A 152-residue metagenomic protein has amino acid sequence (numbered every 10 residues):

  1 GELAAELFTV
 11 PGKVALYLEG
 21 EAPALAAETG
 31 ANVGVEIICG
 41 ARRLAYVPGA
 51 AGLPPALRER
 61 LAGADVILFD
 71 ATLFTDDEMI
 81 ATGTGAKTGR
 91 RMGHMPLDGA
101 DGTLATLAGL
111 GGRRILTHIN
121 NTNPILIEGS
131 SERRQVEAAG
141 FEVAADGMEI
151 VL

Functional and structural regions predicted by a protein language model:
G1-R60, D146-L152: Core dinuclear metal-dependent hydrolase active-site scaffold
G30-N32, G40-R43, A51-M148: Cap/insert and terminal regions of metallo-dependent hydrolase folds
